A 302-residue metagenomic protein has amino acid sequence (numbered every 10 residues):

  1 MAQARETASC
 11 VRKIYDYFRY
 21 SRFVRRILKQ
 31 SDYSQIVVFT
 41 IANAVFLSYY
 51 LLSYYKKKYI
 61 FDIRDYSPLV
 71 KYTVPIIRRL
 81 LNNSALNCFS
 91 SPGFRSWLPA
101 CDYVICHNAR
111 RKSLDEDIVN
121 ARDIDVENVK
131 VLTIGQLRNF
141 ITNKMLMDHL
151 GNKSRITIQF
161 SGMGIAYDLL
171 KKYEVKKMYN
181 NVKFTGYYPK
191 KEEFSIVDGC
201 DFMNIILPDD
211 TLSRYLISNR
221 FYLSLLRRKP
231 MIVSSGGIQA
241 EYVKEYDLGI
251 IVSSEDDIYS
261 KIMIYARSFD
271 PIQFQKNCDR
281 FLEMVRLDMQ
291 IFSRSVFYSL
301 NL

Functional and structural regions predicted by a protein language model:
R19-S21, Q35-Y54, P92: An aromatic- and histidine-rich active-site surface loop
K57-T73: A short, histidine- and acid-enriched strand-loop-helix "catalytic/donor-clamping" loop that lines the nucleotide-sugar
D65-P68, G93-F94, C106-I118, I134-N139 (+1 more regions): Short beta-strand->alpha-helix junction loop in the catalytic core of nucleotide-activated group-transfer enzymes
K71, I77-D117, E241: A short, active-site helix/loop in glycosyltransferases that binds the activated sugar's phosphate group
C88, R122-T142, L146-S161, C278: Conserved donor-binding/catalytic core segment of Leloir-type glycosyltransferases
N128, L170-S195: Nucleotide-activated donor-binding/catalytic signature segment of Leloir-type glycosyltransferases, i.e., the conserved
R138-I141, K191-D198, M203-L223, V233-E241: Nucleotide-sugar-dependent
E255-S260, R267-L302: A charged, aromatic-enriched C-terminal amphipathic alpha-helix characteristic of glycosyltransferases across folds
